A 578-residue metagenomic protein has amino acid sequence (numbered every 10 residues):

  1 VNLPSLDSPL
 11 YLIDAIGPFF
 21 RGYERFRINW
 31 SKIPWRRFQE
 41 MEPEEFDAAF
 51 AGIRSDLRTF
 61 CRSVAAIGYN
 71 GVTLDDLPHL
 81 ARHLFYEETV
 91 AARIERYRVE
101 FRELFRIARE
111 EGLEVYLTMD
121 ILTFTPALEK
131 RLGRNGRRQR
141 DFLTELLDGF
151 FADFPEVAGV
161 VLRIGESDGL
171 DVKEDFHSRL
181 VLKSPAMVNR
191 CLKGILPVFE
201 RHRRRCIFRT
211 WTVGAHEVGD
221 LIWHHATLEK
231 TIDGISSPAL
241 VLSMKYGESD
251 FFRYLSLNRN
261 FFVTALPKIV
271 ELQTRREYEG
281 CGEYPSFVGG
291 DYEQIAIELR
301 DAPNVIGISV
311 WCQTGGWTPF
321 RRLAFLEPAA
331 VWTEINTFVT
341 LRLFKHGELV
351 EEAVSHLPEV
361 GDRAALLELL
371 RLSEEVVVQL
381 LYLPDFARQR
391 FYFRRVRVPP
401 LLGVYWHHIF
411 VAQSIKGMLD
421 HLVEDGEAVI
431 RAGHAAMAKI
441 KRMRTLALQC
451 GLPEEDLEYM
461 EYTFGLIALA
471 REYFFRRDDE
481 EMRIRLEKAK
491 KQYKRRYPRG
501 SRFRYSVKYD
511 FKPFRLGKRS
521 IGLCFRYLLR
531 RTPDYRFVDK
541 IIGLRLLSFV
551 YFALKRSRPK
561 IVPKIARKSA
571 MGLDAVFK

Functional and structural regions predicted by a protein language model:
V1-D14, R21, A152, P185-K578: Substrate-binding groove of N-acetylhexosamine-processing glycoside hydrolases
V1-G165, E200: Feature activates predominantly on carbohydrate-active enzymes
A51-R54, E95-R98, R102, R140-T144 (+4 more regions): Conserved structured core elements
P78-A81, L122-F124, E166-D168, V213-G214 (+2 more regions): Solvent-exposed loop/turn segments at secondary-structure junctions within structured extracellular/periplasmic domains
A81, T89, T125, L132 (+7 more regions): Flexible domain-boundary/linker segments
R82-L84, T125-L128, L170-V172, E217-V218 (+2 more regions): Extracytoplasmic/secreted cell-surface and envelope-processing proteins
K130-R137, E166-H202: Active-site cleft segment of glycoside hydrolase catalytic domains centered on the general acid/base Glu
